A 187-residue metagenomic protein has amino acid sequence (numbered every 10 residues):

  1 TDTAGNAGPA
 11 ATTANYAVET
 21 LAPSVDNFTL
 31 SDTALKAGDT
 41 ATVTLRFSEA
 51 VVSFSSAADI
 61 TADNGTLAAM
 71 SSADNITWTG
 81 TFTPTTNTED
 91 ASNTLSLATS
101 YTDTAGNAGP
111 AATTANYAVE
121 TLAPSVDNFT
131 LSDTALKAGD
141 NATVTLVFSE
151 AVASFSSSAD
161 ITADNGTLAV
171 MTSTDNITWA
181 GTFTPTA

Functional and structural regions predicted by a protein language model:
T1-A187: Non-catalytic beta-sheet/beta-sandwich ligand-binding modules that flank or precede catalytic cores
